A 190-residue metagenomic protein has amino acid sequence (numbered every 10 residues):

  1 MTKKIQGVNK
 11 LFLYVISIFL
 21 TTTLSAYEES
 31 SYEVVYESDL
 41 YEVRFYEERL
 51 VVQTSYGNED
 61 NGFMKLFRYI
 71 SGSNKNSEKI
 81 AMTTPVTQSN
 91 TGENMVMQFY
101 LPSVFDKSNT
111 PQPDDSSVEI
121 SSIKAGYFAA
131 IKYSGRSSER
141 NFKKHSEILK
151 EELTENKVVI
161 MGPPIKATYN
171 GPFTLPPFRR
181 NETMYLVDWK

Functional and structural regions predicted by a protein language model:
T2-V15, F19-K190: A solvent-exposed interaction/effector surface
